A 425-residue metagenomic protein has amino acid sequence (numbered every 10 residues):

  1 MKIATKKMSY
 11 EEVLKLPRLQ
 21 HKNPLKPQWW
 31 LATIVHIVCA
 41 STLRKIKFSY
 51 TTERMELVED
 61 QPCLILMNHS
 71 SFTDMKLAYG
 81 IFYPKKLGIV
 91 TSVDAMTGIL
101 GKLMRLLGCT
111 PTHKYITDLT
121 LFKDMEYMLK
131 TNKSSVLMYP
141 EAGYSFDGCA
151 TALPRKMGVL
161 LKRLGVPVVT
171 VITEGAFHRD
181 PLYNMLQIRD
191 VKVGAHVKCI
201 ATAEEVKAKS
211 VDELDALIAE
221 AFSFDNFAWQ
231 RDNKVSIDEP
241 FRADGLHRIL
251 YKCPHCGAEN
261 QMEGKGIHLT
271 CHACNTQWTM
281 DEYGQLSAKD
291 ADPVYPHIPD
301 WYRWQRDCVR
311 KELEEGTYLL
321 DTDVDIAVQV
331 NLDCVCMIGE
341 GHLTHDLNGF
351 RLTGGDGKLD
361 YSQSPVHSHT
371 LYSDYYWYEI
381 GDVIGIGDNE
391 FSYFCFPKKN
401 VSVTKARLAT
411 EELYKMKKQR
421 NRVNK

Functional and structural regions predicted by a protein language model:
M1-S9, T353: Soluble, non-transmembrane catalytic domains of enzymes that act on hydrophobic metabolites at membranes
P17-I37: Helix-enriched interaction subdomains in cytosolic or periplasmic regions, typified by TIR/SEFIR signaling/NADase cores
P27-W29, L43-L217, D232-N233, P240 (+10 more regions): Soluble catalytic domains of membrane acyltransferases
L214-A228: Short, structured interface segments
D238-D292: Cys/His-rich short segments
Q277, C336, G354-Y361, D388-S402: Short, surface-exposed beta-strand/loop "edge" segments at domain boundaries and coil↔beta transitions
T279-K358: Long, charge-rich boundary regions
V366-K425: Acidic, Ser/Thr- and proline-rich intrinsically disordered linker/docking segments of eukaryotic scaffolds
